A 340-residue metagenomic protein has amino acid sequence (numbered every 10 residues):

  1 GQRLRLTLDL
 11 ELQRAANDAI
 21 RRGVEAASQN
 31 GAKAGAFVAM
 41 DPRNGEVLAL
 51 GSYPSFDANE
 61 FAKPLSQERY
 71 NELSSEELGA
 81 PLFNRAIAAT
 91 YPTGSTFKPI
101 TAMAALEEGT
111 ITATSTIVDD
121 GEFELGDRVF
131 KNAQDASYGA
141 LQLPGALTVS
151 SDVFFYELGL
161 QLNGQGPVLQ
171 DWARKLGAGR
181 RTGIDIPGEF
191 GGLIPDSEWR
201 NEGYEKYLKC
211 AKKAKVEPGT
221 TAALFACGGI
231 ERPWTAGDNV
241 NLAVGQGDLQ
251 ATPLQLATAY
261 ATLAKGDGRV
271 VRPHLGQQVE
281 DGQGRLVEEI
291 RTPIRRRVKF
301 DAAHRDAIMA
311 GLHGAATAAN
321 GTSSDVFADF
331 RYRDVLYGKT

Functional and structural regions predicted by a protein language model:
G1-G35: Conserved, well-ordered alpha-helix/loop/beta-strand core segments that scaffold catalytic motifs
L8, G35, P42-S95, I100-T340: Beta-lactam-recognizing serine transpeptidase/beta-lactamase-like catalytic domain environment
